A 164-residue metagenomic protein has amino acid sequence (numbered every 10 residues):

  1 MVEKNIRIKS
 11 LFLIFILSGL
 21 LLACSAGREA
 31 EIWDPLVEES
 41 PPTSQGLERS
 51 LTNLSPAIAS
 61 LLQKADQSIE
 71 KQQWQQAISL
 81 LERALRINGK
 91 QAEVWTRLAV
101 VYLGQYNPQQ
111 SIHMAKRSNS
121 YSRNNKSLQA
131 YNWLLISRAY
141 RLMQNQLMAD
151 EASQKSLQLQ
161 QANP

Functional and structural regions predicted by a protein language model:
S18-G46: Bacterial Sec signal peptide processing site at the extreme N-terminus
P41-R83: Post-signal-peptide N-terminal segment of Sec-exported extracytoplasmic proteins
